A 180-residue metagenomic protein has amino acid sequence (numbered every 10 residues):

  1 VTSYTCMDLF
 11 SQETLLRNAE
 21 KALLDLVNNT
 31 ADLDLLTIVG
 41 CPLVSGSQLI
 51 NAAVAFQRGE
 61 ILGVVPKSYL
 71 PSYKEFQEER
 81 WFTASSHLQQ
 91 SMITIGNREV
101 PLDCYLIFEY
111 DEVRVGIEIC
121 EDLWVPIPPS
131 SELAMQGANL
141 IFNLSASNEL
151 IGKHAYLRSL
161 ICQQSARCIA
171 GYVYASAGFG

Functional and structural regions predicted by a protein language model:
V1-G180: Enzyme catalytic cores with a strong preference for nitrogen-chemistry domains
